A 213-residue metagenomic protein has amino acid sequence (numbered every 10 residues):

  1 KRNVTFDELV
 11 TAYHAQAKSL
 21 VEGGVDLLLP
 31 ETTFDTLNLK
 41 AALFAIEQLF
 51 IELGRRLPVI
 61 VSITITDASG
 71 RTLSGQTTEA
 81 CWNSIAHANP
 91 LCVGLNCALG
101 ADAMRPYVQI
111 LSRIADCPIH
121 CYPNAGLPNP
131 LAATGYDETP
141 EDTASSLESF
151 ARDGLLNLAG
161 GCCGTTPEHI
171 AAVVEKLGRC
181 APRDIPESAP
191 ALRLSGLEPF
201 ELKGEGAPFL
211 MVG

Functional and structural regions predicted by a protein language model:
K1-G213: Domain-level signal for soluble alpha/beta catalytic cores
